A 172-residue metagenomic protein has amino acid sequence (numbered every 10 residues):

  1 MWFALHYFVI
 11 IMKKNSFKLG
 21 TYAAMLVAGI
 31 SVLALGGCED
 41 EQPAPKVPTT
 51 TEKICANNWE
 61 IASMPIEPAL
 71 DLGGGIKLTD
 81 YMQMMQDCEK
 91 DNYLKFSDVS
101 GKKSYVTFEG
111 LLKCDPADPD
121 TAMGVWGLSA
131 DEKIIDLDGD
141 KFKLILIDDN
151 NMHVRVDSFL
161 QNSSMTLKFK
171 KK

Functional and structural regions predicted by a protein language model:
M1-I11: Short, Lys/Arg-enriched N-terminal segments with co-localized hydrophobic residues within the first ~10-30 amino acids
L5, S16, G29, Q42 (+1 more regions): Generic extreme N-terminus detector
I11-M12, S31, A62: Residues marking helix boundaries in flexible regions
K13-L26: Bacterial N-terminal signal peptides that target proteins for export
A24, S31-V32: N-terminal start and proteolytic maturation junction detector
L33-G37: C-terminal motif of bacterial Sec signal peptides marking the signal peptidase cleavage site
E39-K172: Lipid interaction determinants
